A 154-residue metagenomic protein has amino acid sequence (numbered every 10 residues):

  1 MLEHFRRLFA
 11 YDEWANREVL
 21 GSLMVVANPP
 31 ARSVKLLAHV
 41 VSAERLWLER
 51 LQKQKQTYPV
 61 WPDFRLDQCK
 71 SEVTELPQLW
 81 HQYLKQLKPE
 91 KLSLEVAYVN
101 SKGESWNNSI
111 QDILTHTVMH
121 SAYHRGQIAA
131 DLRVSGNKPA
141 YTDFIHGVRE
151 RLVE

Functional and structural regions predicted by a protein language model:
R6-P62, K102-E154: Short, contiguous alpha-helical
Q56-V99: Helix-adjacent hinge/juxtasegments
